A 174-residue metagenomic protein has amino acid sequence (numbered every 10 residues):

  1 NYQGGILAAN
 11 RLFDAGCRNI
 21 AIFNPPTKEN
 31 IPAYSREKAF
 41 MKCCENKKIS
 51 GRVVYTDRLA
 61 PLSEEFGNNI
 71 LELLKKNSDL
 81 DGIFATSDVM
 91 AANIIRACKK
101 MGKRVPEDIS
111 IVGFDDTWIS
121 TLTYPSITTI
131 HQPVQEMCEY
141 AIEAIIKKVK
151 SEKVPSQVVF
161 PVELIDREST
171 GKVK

Functional and structural regions predicted by a protein language model:
N1-L7, F23-N69, F84-A92, F114-D116 (+2 more regions): Hinge/beta->alpha junction and helix N-cap segments in small-molecule ligand-binding domains
R11, C43, A97: Rossmann-fold NAD(P)-dependent oxidoreductase module
R11-I20: Glycine-rich phosphate/diphosphate-binding loops that line cofactor/substrate pockets in enzymes
A15, L71-K174: Flexible loop/turn connectors
R18, S50, R104: Conserved H-loop
